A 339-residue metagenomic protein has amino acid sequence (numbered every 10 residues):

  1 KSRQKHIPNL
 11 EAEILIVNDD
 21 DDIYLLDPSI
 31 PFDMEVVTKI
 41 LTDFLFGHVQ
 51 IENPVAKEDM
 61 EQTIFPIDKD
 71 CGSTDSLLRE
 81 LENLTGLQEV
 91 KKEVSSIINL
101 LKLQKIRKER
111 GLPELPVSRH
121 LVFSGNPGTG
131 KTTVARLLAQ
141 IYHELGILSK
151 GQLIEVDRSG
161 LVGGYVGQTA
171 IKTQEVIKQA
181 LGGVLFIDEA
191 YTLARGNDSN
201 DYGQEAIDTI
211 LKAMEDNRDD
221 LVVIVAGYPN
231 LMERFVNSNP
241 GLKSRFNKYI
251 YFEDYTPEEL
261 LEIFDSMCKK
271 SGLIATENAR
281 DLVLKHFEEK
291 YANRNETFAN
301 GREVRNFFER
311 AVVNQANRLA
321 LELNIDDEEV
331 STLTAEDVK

Functional and structural regions predicted by a protein language model:
K1-K69, V117, R218, P229 (+3 more regions): N-terminal accessory segments that target, anchor, or regulate ATP-driven/P-loop NTPase machines and associated
P66, A275, K290-K339: C-terminal helical "lid" subdomain and adjoining coupling/linker elements of P-loop NTPases
S76-R119: Pre-Walker A (pre-P-loop) alpha-helix and adjacent loop at the N terminus of AAA/AAA+ ATPase modules, a conserved
P113-G151, K178, F246: Walker A/P-loop
L145-K150, L231-N237, K243, F252-T297 (+1 more regions): Conserved C-terminal "switch" segment of AAA+ ATPases
Q152-A180: Short glycine-rich substrate-engagement loop in P-loop NTPases that contacts/grips substrate
D188-A190: Walker B catalytic acidic pair
T192-D198, I207-F252, K270-S271: Canonical AAA+ ATPase core
